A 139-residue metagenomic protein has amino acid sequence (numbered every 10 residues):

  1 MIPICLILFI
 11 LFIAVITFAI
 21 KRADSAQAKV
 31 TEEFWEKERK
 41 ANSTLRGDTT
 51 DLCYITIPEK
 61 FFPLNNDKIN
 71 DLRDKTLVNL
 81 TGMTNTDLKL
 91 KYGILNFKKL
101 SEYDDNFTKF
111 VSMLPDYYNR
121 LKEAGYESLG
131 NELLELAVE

Functional and structural regions predicted by a protein language model:
M1-K37: N-terminal signal-anchor transmembrane alpha helix of single-pass membrane proteins, serving as the membrane-anchoring
W35-L45: Membrane-cytosol interface motif
L45-D74: Acidic, Ser/Thr-rich low-complexity segments on the non-lumenal side of membrane proteins
T76-D105, N131-E132: Repeat-mediated protein-protein interaction surfaces in helical alpha-solenoids
F107-P115, E127-S128: Generic helix N-cap/helix-start motif at coil->alpha-helix transitions
R120-L121: Residue at a conserved register position within TPR or TPR-like alpha-solenoid repeats
E135-L136: The canonical alpha-helical register within tetratricopeptide repeats
